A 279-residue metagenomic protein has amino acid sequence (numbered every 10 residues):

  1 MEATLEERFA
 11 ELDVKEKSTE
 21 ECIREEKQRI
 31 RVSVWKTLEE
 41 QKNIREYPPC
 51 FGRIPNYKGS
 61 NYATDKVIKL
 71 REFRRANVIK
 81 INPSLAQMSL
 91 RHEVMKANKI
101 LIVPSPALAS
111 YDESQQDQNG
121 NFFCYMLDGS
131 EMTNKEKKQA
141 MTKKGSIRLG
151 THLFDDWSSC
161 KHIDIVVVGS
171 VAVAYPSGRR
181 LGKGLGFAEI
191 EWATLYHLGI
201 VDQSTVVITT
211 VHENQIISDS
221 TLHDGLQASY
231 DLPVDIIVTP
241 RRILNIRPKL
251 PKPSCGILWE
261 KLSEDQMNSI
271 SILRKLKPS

Functional and structural regions predicted by a protein language model:
M1-F51, K66-L70, A97-I100, S110-S279: Surface-exposed, charge/polar-rich loops and edge strands
P48-N56, I81-P83: Acidic carboxylate-rich catalytic motifs and surrounding loops in phosphoryl-/glycosyl-chemistry enzymes
P55-R75, A86-S89: A short, well-structured juxtamembrane/interface segment
F73-N82, D164-V167: Short hydrophobic beta-strand segments
I79-A107, D112-Q115: Extended, H/D-rich, highly charged conserved domains that either
